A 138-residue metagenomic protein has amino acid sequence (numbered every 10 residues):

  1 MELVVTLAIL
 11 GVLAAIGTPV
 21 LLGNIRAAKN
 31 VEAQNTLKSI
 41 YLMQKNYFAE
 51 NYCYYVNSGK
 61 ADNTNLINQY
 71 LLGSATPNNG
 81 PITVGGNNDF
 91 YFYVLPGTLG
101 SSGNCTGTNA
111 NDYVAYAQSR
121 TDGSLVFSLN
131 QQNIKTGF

Functional and structural regions predicted by a protein language model:
M1-L21: N-terminal single-pass transmembrane signal-anchor helix
E2-V5, A27, N35, Y47: Hydrophobic side chains within alpha-helical segments
L7, Q34, Y41: Conserved catalytic core of two-component sensor histidine kinases
A14, Y41-M43: Alpha-helical segments that scaffold the active site and NAD(P)H-binding pocket of short-chain dehydrogenase/reductase
V20, M43-Y47: Amphipathic alpha-helical interface segments
V20-L37: Aliphatic-rich helix starts adjacent to a transmembrane/signal segment
Q34-K38, F92-L95: Post-signal/leader-peptide non-cytosolic segments of secretory proteins
N46-F138: Periplasmic/extracellular, small/polar-rich flexible segments of pilin-like filament-forming proteins
